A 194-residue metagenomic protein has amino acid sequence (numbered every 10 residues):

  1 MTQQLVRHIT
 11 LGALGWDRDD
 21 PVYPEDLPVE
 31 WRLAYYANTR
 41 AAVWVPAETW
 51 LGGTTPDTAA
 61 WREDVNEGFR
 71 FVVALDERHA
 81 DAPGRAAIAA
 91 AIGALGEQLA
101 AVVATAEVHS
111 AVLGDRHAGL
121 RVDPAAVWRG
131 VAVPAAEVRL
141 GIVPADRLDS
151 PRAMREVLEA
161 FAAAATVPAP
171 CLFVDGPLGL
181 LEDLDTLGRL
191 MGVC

Functional and structural regions predicted by a protein language model:
M1-C194: Residues lining hydrophobic/aromatic ligand-binding pockets adjacent to catalytic sites
